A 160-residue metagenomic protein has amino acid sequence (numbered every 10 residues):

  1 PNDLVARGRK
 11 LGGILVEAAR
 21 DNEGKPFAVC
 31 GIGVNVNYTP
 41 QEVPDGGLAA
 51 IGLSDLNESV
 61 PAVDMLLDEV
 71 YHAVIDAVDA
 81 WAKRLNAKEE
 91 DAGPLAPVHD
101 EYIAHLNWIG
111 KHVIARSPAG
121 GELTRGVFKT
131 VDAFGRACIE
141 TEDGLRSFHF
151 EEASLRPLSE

Functional and structural regions predicted by a protein language model:
A6-E160: Long, positively charged amphipathic alpha-helical accessory segments at protein N-termini or as interdomain linkers
